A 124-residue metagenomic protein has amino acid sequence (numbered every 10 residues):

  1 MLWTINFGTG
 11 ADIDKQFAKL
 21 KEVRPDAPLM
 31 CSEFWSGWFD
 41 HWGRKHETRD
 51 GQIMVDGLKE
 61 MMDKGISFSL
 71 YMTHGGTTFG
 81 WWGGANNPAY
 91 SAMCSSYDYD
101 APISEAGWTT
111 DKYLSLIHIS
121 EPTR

Functional and structural regions predicted by a protein language model:
M1: Active-site neighborhood of glycoside hydrolase catalytic domains
F7-T9, T123: Short, well-ordered turn and helix-capping elements at secondary-structure junctions
G10-S95, D100: Catalytic-core region of carbohydrate-active enzymes that cleave or remodel glycosidic bonds
R44-K45, P102-D111: Active-site rim elements
R49-I53, W108-S115: Soluble or luminal CAZymes and related metallo-dependent hydrolases
S115-T123: Residue-level detector of conserved catalytic or cofactor/ligand-binding positions in enzyme active sites
